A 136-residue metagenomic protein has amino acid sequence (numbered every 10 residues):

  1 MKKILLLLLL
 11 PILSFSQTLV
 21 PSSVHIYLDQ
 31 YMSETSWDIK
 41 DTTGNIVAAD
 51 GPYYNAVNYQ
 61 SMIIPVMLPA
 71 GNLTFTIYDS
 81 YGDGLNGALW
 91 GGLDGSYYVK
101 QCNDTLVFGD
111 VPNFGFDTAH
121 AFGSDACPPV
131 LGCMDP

Functional and structural regions predicted by a protein language model:
M1-P136: Residue-level recognition of alpha-helix boundary/capping or hinge positions
